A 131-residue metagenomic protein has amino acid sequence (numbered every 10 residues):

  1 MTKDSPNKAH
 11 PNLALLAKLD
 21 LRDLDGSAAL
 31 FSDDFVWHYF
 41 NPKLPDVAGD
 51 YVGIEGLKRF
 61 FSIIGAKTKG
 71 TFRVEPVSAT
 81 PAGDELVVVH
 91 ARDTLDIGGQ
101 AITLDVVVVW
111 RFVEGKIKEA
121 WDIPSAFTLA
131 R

Functional and structural regions predicted by a protein language model:
M1-D33, R131: Short, low-complexity N-terminal intrinsically disordered segments enriched in polar/charged residues
T2, A14, L44-V47, I97: A general structural-boundary detector
T2-D4, K58, S62-R131: A beta-strand edge to alpha-helix "cap/lid" segment located at domain peripheries
P6-K18, H38-N41, L57-F61, K116: Short charge-dense sequence patches
K8-A9, D46, R92: A short, structure-level motif marking secondary-structure boundaries and short turns
G26, S32-G83: A solvent-exposed, acidic/Ser-Thr-rich amphipathic alpha-helical stretch
